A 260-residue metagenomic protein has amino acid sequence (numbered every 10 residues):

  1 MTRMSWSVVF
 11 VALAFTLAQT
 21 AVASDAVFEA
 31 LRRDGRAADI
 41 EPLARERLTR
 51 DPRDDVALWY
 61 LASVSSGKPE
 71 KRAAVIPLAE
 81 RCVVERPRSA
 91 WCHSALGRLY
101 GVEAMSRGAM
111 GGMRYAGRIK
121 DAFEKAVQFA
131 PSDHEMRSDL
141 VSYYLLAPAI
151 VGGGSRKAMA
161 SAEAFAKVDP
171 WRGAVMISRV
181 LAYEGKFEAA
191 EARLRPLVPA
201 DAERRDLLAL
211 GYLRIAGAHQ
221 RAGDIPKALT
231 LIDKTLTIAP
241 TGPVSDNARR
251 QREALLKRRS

Functional and structural regions predicted by a protein language model:
Q19-E70, P77: N-terminal leader/linker segments that initiate helical-solenoid repeat arrays
G35-P42, P69-L78, R107-E124, I150-A162 (+2 more regions): Structural signature of tandem alpha-helical TPR/SEL1-like repeats, specifically the intra-repeat loop/turn
E46-R47, R81-C82, K125-A126, A164-F165 (+3 more regions): Canonical positions in the second alpha-helix
P52, P87, P131-S132, V168-P170 (+3 more regions): Short coil turns that delineate tetratricopeptide repeat
A57, C92, M136, G173-V175 (+3 more regions): TPR alpha-solenoid repeat register
L61, S65-K68, E103-M110, L140 (+3 more regions): Glycine-centered coil turns and helix-coil junctions that link the paired helices within alpha-helical repeat units
